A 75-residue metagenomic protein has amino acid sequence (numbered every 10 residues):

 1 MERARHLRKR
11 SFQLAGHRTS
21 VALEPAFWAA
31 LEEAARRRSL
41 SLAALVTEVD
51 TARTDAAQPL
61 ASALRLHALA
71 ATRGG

Functional and structural regions predicted by a protein language model:
M1-R10: A detector for short, charged/polar N-terminal pre-domain segments
K9-R65: Amphipathic, hydrophobic secondary-structure cores in small proteins
R65-G75: Short, solvent-exposed charged binding patches
